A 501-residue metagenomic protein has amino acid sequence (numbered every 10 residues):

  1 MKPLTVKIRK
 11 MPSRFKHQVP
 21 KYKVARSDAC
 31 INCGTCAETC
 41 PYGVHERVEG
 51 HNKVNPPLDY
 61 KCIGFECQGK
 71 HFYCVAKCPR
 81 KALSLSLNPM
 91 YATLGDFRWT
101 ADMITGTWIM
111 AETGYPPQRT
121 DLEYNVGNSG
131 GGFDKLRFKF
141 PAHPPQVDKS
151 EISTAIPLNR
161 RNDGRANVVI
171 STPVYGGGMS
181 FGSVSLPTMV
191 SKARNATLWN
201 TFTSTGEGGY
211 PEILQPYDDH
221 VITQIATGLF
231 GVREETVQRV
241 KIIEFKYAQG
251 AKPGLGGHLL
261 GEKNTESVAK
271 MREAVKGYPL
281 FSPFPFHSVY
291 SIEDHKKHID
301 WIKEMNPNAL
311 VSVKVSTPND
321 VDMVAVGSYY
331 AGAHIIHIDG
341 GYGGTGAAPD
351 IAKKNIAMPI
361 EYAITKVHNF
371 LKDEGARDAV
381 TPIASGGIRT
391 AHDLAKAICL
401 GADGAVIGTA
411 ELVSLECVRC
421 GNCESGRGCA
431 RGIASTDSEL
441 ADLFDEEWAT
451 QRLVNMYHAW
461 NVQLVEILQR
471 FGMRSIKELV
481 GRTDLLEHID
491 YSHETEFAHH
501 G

Functional and structural regions predicted by a protein language model:
M1-Y22, D28, G43-V44, V48-V54 (+8 more regions): Conserved, well-structured core domains of diverse proteins
Q18-Y22, N32, A37-E38, Y42 (+3 more regions): Glycine-rich phosphate/ribose-binding loops and adjacent secondary-structure elements that form binding surfaces
D28, N32, E66, K70 (+10 more regions): Catalytic cores of large soluble enzymes that bind and process phosphate-bearing ligands
D28-Y42, Y60-R80, R427-R431: Local cysteine-cluster metal-coordination motifs and their immediate loop/turn environment, predominantly Fe-S cluster
P56-I63, I351-A352: Short helix/strand-bridging catalytic loops that position acidic/His residues to coordinate divalent metals and engage
S153-A155, R165-N167, G176, V268 (+9 more regions): Generic secondary-structure boundary/loop-capping signal
T172-P173, K276-P279, E304, G343-A347 (+3 more regions): Short acidic (Asp/Glu) and glycine-rich catalytic loops that position anionic groups and cofactors
I242-D294, E304, N319: Active-site cores of enzymes that catalyze phosphoryl transfer or operate on phosphate-rich substrates
